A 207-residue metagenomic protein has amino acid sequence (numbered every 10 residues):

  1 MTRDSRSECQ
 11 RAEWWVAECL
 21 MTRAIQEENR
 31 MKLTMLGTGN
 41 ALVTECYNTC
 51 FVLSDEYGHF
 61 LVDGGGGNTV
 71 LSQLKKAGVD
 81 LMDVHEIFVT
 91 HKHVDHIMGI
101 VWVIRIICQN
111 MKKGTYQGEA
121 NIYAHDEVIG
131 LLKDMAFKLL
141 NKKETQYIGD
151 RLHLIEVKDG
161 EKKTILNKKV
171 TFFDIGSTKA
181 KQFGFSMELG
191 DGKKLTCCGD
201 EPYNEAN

Functional and structural regions predicted by a protein language model:
W14-W15: Tryptophan (W) side chains
M31-A77, K181-G199: Conserved beta-strand hairpin/beta-sheet module of binuclear metal-dependent hydrolase folds, prominently
N68-N121: Active-site metal-binding motif and surrounding structural segment of the metallo-beta-lactamase
Y116-K181, G190: Metallo-beta-lactamase
P202-N207: Cap/insert and terminal regions of metallo-dependent hydrolase folds
